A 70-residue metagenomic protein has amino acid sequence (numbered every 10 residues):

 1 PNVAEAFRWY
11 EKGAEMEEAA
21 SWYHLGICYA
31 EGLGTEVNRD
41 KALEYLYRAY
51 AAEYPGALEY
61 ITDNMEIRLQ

Functional and structural regions predicted by a protein language model:
W9, S21-Y29, Y45: TPR/Sel1-like alpha-solenoid repeat signature
K12-G13, R48-A49: Canonical positions in the second alpha-helix
E15-E18, E31-L33, N38, A52-P55 (+1 more regions): Short helix-capping/linker turns of helical repeat alpha-solenoids
H24-E31, Y60-R68: Hydrophobic face of amphipathic alpha-helices that form TPR/SEL1-like repeat modules and related alpha-solenoid
L43, Y50: An extracellular/secretory-lumen and virion-surface interaction module
